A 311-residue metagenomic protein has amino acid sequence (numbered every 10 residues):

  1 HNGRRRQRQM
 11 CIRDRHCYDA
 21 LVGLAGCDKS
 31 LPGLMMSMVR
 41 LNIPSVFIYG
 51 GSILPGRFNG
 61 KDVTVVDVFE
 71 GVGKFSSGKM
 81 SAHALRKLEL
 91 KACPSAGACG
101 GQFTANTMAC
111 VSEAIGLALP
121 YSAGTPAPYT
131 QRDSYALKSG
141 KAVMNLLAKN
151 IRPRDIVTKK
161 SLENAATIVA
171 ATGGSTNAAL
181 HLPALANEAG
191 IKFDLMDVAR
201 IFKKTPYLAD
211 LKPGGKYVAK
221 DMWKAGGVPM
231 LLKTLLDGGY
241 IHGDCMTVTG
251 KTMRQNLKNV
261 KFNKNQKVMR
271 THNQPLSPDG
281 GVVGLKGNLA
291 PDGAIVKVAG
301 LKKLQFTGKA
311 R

Functional and structural regions predicted by a protein language model:
H1, C27, T176: Gly/Ser-rich catalytic serine loop of serine hydrolases
H1-I12: Single conserved hydrophobic/aromatic residue that forms the stacking wall/gate of nucleotide- or nucleobase-binding
R8, Y18, N42-P44: Short glycine-/polar-rich loops that comprise or flank the Walker A/P-loop and associated switch/sensor motifs
R13-L34, V46-Y49: A short, small-residue-rich loop immediately preceding and capping a beta-strand
L31, S37-N42, G50-R311: Catalytic or ion-coupling anion/metal-binding cores of large enzyme and transporter domains
